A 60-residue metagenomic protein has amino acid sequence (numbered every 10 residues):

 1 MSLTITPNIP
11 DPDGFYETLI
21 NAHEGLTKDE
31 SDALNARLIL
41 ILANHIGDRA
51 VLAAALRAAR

Functional and structural regions predicted by a protein language model:
M1-T4, P10-G14, N21, K28-D29 (+2 more regions): N-terminal intrinsically disordered, cationic/polar leader segments that include organellar targeting peptides
D13-Y16, I39: Short amphipathic alpha-helical surface patches that serve as generic macromolecular interface elements
F15, L34-N35, L52: N-terminal alpha-helical segment
L19-I20, E24, R37: Eukaryotic low-complexity, mixed-charge intrinsically disordered interaction/regulatory segments enriched in acidic
H23, A43-I46, A59: Generic structural signal for hydrophobic core residues of well-folded globular domains
L26-A36: Structural motif
L34-I46: An amphipathic alpha-helical micro-motif enriched in hydrophobic residues with embedded/adjacent acidic residues
R49-R60: Short, charged early-sequence alpha-helical segments and their helix-coil boundaries
